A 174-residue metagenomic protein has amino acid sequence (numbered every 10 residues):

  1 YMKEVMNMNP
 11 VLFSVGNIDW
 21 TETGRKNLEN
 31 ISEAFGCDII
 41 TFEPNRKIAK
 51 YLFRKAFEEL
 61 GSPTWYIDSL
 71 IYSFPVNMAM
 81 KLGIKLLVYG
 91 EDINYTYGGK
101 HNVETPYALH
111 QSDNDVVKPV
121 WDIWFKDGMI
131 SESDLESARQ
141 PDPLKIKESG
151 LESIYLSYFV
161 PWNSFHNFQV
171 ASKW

Functional and structural regions predicted by a protein language model:
Y1: Active-site cofactor/substrate anionic-group-binding motifs, chiefly glycine- and Lys/Arg-rich phosphate-binding loops
E4-W174: Nucleotide-activated chemistry modules centered on ATP-dependent adenylation/adenylyltransferase
